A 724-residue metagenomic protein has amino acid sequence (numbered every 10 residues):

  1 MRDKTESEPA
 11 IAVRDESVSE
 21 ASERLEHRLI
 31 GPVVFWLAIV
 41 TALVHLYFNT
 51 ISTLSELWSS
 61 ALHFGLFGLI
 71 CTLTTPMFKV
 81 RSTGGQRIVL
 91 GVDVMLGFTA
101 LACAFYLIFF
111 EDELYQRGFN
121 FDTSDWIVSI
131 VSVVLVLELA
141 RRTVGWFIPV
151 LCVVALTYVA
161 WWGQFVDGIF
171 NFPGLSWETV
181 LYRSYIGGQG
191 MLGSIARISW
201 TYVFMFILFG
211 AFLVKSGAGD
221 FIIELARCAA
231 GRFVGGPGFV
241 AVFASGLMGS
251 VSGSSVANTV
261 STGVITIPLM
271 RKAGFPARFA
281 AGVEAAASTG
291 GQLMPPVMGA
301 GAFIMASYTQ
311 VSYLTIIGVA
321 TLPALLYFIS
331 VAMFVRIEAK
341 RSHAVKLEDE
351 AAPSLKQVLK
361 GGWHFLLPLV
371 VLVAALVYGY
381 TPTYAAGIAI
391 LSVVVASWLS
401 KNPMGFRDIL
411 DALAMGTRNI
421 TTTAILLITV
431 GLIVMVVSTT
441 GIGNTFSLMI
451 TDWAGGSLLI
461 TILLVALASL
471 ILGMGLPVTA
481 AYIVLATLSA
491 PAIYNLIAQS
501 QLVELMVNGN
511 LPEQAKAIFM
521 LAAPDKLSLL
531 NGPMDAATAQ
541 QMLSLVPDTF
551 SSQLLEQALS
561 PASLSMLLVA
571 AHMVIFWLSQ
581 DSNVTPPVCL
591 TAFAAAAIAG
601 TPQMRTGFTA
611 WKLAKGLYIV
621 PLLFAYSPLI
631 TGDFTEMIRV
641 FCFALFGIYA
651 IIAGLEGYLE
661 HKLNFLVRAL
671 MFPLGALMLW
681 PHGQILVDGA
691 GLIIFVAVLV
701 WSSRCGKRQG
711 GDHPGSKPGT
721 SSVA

Functional and structural regions predicted by a protein language model:
M1-Q116, W126-S132, F672, G706: Conserved, well-structured core domains of diverse proteins
R2-A38, G318-T422, F593-L679, R708 (+1 more regions): Long, contiguous bundles of hydrophobic transmembrane helices that form the permeation core of multi-pass
V34-I39, W58-L73, V92-L101, W126-L135 (+10 more regions): Hydrophobic mid-bilayer segments of alpha-helices in multi-pass membrane transport proteins, especially secondary
T123-I127, Q189-Y202, C228-V242, A273-F279 (+8 more regions): Membrane-interfacial loop-to-helix junctions in multi-pass transporters
E138, T143, L151-A155, W162 (+10 more regions): Core transmembrane alpha-helical segments of multi-pass membrane transporters/permeases
G210-V214, S245-S254, A286-Q292, L376 (+4 more regions): Transmembrane alpha-helix interface/packing and boundary motifs in multi-pass membrane proteins, characterized by
I223-G291, Q310, T479-W577, V588-R605: Hydrophobic transmembrane alpha-helices that form the pore/transport pathway of multi-pass ion and small-solute
W363-S500, L543-M566, W577-L578, I652 (+4 more regions): Long hydrophobic segments that form regular secondary structure
